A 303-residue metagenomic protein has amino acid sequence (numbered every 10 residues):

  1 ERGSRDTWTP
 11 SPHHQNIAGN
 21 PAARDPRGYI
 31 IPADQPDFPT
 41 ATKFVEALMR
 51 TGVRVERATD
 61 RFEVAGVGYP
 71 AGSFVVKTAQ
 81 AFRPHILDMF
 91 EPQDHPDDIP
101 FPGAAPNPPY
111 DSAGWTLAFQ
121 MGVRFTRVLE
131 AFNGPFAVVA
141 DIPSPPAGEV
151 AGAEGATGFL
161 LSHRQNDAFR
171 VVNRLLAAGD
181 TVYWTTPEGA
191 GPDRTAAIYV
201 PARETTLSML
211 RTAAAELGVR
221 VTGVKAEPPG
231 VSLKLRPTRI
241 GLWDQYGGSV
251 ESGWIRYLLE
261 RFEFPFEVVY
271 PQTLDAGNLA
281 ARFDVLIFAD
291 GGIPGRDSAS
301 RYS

Functional and structural regions predicted by a protein language model:
E1-S303: Intrinsic-disorder/low-complexity accessory segments
